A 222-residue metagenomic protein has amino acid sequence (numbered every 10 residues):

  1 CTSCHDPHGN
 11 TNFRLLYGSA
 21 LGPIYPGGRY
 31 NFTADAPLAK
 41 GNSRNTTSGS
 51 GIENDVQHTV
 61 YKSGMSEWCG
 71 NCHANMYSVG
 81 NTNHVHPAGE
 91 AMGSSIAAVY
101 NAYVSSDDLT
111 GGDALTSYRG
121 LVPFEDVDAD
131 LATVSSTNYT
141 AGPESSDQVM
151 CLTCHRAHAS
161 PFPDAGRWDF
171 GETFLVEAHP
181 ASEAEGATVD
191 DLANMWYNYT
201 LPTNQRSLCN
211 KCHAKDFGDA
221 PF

Functional and structural regions predicted by a protein language model:
C1-F222: A motif-centric signal for short, conserved binding hotspots located in accessible loops or intrinsically disordered
